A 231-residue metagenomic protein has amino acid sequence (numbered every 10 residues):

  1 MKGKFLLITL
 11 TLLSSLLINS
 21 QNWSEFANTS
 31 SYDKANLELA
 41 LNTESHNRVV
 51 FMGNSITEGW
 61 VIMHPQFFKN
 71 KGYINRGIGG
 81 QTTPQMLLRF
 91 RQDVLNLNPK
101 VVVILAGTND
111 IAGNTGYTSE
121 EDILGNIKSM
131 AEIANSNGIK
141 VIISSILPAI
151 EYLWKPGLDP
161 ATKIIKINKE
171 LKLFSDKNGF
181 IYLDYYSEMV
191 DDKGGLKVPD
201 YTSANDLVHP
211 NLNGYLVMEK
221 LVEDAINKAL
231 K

Functional and structural regions predicted by a protein language model:
M1-F5: Positively charged n-region of N-terminal signal peptides that target proteins for export
L12, L16, Q21, P148-K231: Catalytic His-Asp segment of secreted/periplasmic serine-dependent ester chemistry enzymes
S20-V103: Serine-esterase "nucleophile elbow" of acetyl-processing enzymes
S55-G59, G79-T83, T108-A112, L147-E151 (+2 more regions): Solvent-exposed loop/turn segments at secondary-structure junctions within structured extracellular/periplasmic domains
Q81-L88, Y117-N126: Glycine-rich anion/phosphate-binding loops
Q92-K100, N109-I111, E121, K128-N137 (+2 more regions): Extracellular glycan-modifying ectodomains
L105-I111, A131-I165, Y186: Active-site segments of SGNH/GDSL-like serine hydrolases that catalyze O-acetyl group transfer/hydrolysis on lipids
S119-S144, E170-F180: Charged, glycine-enriched surface loops/patches that mediate electrostatic binding to polyanionic ligands
